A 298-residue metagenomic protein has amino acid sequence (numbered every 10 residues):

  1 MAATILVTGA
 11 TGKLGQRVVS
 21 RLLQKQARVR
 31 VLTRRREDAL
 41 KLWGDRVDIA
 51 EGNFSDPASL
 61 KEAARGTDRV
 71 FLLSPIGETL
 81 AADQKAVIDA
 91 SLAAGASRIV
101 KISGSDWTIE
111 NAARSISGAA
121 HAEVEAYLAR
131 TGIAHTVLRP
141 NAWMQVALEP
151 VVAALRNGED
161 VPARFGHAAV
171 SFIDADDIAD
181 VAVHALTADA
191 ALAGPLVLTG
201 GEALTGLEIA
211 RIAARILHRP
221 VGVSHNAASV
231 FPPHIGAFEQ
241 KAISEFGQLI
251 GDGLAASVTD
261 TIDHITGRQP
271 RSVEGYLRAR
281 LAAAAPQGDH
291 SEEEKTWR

Functional and structural regions predicted by a protein language model:
A2-G44, S55-A58, R65-T67, I76-K85 (+4 more regions): Oxidoreductase cofactor-interface core, primarily capturing Rossmann-like NAD(P)-dependent enzymes
T8, L73, G267: Residues lining the SAM
G52: Cofactor-binding loops of NAD(P)H-dependent oxidoreductases, dominated by short-chain dehydrogenase/reductases
L217, A228-R298: A hydrophobic C-terminal alpha-helical subdomain
H225: A short, aromatic/hydrophobic, helix- or strand-capping loop or linear motif that either lines the entrance/gate
